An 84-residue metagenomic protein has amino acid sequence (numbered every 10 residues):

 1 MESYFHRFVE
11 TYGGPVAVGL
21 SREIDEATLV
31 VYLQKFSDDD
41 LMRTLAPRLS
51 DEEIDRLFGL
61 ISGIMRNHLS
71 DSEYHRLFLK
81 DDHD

Functional and structural regions predicted by a protein language model:
E2, H83-D84: Eukaryotic compositionally biased, intrinsically disordered low-complexity regulatory regions enriched in Ser/Thr/Pro
E2-D39: N-terminal acidic leader/helix
V30, M42-A46, S62: Amphipathic alpha-helical segments within well-ordered protein domains
D39-D40, G59: A generic alpha-helix surface/boundary motif
M42-R56: Acidic, low-complexity, intrinsically disordered interaction modules
I54-D82: Short, compact, well-ordered microdomains
